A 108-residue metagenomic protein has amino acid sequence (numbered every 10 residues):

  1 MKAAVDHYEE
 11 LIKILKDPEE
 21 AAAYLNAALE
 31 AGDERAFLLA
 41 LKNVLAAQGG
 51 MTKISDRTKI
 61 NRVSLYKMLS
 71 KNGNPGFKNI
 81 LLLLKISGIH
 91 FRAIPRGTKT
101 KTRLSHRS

Functional and structural regions predicted by a protein language model:
M1-N43, T100-R107: N-terminal flexible/basic segments that precede or flank functional cores
L38-D56: Short basic helix-loop element that most often maps to the first helix and adjoining turn of HTH DNA-binding modules
A47-G49, I60, G97-S108: Compositionally biased, non-globular sequence tracts
Q48, N74-F77: Residue at a beta-strand N-cap/secondary-structure junction
K59-P75: Recognition helix of helix-turn-helix/homeodomain-like DNA-binding domains that insert into the DNA major groove
M68, R96-G97: Residue-level "edge-of-site" marker
G76-I94: DNA major-groove recognition helix of helix-turn-helix/homeodomain DNA-binding modules
